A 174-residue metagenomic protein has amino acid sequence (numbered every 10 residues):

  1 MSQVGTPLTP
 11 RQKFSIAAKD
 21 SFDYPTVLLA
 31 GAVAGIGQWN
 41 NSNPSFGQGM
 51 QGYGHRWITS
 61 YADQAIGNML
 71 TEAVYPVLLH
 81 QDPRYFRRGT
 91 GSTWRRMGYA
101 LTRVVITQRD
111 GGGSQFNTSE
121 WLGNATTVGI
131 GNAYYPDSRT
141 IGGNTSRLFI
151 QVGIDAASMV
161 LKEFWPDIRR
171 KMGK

Functional and structural regions predicted by a protein language model:
M1-S60, R95-I106, D110, Y135-S138 (+2 more regions): N-terminal targeting leaders of membrane proteins
D20-T26, Y61-M69, A73, D110-W121: Amphipathic interfacial helices
V27-G31, G35, M69, A73 (+1 more regions): Amphipathic, well-ordered alpha-helical segments in soluble domains
G37, T71, Y75-L79, G131 (+4 more regions): Membrane-water interface at transmembrane helix exits
G49, T90-T93, T118, L122: Short, conserved alpha-helical segments within structured domains
G52-V105: Mid-length scaffold segments of soluble, non-membrane domains
I58-G67, T71, Y75, L122-T127 (+1 more regions): Hydrophobic faces of alpha-helical transmembrane segments in multi-pass integral membrane proteins
A100-A156: Outer-membrane beta-barrel transmembrane domain signature
